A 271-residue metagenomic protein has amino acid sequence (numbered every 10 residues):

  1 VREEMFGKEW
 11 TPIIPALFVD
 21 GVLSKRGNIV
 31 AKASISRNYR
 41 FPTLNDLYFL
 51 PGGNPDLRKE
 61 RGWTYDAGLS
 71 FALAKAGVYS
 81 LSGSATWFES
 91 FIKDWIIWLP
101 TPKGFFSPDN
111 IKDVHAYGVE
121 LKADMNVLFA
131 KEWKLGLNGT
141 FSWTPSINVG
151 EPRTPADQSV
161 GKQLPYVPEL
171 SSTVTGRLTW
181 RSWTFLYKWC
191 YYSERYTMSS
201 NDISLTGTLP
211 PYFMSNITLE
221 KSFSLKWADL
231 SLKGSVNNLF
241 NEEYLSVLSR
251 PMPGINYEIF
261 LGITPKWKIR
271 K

Functional and structural regions predicted by a protein language model:
V1-F6, F49-L57, G104-I111, A156-Q163 (+2 more regions): Extracellular loop and loop/strand-boundary signature of outer-membrane beta-barrel proteins
V1-G7, I35-F41, Y48-L50, L73 (+6 more regions): Transmembrane beta-strands of outer-membrane beta-barrel pores
F6-W10, N28, R40-D46, V78 (+6 more regions): Outer-membrane beta-barrel proteins
G7-K8, I14, F18, S36-I92 (+2 more regions): Outer-membrane beta-barrel signature, preferentially recognizing the C-terminal barrel domain of Gram-negative
L17-G21, A67-F71, W87, V119-M125 (+5 more regions): Residues on the lipid-exposed face of transmembrane beta-strands in outer-membrane beta-barrel proteins
L23-I29, A74-L81, L128-L135, S224-S231 (+1 more regions): Short loop/turn motifs that connect adjacent beta-strands in outer-membrane beta-barrel proteins
G77-F91, D109-T197: Gram-negative outer-membrane beta-barrel transporters
Y191-S200, P210, N216-K271: C-terminal beta-signal and adjacent terminal beta-strands/loops of Gram-negative outer-membrane beta-barrel proteins
